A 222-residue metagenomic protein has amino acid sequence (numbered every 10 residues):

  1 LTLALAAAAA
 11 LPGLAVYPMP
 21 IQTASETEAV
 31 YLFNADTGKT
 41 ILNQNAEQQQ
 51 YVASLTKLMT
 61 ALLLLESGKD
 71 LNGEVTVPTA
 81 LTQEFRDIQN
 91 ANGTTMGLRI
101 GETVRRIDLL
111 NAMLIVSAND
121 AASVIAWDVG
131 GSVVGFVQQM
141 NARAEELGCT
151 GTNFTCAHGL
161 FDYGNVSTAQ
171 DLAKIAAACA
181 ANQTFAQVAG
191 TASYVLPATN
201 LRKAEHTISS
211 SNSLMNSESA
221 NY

Functional and structural regions predicted by a protein language model:
L1-A15: Sec-dependent N-terminal signal peptides of Gram-positive bacterial secreted proteins and lipoproteins
L11-P12, V30, A53-T56, K174 (+2 more regions): A short linear-motif detector with a strong N-terminal bias
G13-Q170, C179-Q183: Active-site-adjacent loops and short helices of periplasmic peptidoglycan-processing enzymes
C149-N153, F161-Y222: Domain-terminus/edge residues, biased toward the C-terminal soluble/receptor-binding domains of extracytoplasmic
